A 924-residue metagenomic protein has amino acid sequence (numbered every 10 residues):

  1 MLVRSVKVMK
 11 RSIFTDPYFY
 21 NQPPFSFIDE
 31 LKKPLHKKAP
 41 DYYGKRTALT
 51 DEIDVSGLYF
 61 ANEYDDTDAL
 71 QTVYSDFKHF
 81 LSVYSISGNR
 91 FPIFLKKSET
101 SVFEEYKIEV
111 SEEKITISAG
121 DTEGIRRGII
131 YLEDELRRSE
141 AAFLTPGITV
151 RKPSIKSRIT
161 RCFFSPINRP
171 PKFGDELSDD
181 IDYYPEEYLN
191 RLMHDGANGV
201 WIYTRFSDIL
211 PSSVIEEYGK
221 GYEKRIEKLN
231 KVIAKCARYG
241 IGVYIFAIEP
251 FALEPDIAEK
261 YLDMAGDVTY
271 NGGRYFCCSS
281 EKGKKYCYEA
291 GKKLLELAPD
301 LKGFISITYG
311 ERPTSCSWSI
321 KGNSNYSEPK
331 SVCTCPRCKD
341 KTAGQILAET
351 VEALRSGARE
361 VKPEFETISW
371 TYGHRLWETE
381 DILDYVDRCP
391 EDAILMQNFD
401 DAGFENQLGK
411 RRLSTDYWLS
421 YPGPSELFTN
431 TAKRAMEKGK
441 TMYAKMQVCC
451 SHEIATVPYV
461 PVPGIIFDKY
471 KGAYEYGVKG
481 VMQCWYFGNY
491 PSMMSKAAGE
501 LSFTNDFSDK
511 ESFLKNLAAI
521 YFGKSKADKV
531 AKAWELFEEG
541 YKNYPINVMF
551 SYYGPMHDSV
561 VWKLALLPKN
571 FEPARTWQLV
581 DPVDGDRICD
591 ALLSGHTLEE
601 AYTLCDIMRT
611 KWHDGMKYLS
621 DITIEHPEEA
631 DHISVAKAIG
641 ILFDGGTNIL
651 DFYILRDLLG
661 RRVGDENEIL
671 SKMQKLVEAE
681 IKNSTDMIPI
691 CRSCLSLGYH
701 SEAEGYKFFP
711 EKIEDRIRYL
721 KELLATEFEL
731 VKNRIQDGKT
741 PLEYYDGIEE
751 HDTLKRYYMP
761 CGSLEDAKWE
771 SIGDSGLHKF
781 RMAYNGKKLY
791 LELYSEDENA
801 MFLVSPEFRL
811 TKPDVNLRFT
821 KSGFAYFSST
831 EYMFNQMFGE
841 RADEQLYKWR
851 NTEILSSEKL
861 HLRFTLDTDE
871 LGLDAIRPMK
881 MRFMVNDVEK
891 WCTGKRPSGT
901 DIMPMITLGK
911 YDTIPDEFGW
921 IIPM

Functional and structural regions predicted by a protein language model:
L2-T50, S56, D66-T67, Q71 (+4 more regions): Substrate-binding groove of N-acetylhexosamine-processing glycoside hydrolases
R4-S56, A61-D76, F80, T100-Y309 (+3 more regions): Feature activates predominantly on carbohydrate-active enzymes
S82-K97: Short acidic low-complexity segments
P92, K114, I159, R191 (+10 more regions): Beta-sheet entry/capping signal
S101-V102, F143-G147, Y183-Y188, E227-V232 (+7 more regions): Short alpha-helical segments and helix-capping/turn motifs at coil-helix boundaries
E109, P153-S154, L297-A298, D387-P390 (+2 more regions): Extracellular/periplasmic catalytic domains that process cell-envelope and extracellular macromolecules
G120-T122, S165, R205-S207, I248-P250 (+12 more regions): An acidic- and aromatic-residue-enriched active-site/binding cleft used to recognize and process polar
N733-M924: Structural preference for beta-rich elements and adjacent junctions enriched in aromatics
